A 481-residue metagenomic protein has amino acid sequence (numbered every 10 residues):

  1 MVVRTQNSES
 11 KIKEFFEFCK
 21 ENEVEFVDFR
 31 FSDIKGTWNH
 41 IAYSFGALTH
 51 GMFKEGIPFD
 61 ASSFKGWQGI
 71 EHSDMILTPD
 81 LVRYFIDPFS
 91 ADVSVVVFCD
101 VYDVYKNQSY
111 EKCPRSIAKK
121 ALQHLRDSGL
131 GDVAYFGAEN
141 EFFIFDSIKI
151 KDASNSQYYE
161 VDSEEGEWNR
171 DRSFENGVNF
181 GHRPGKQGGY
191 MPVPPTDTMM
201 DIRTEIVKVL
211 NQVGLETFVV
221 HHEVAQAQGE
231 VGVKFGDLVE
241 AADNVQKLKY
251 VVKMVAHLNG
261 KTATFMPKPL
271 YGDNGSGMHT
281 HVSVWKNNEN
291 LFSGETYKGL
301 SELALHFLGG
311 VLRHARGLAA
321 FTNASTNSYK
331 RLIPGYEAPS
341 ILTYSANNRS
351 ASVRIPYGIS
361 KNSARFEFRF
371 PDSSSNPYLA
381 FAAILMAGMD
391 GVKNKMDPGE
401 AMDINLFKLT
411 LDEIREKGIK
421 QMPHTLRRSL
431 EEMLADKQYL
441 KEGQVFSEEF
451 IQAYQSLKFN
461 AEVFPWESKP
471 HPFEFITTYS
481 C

Functional and structural regions predicted by a protein language model:
V2-C481: Glycine-rich, acidic/polar active-site loops that bind/position phosphate-bearing ligands
